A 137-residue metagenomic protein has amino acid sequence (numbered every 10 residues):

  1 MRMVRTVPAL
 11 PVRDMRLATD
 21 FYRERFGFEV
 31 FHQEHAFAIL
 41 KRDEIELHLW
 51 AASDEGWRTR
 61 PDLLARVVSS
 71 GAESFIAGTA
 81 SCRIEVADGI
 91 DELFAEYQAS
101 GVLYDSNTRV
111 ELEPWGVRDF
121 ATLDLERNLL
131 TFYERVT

Functional and structural regions predicted by a protein language model:
R5-R13, A38-K41, R60-Q98, R118-L123: Vicinal oxygen chelate
P8-L10, F31, R109-L112: Short beta-strand-to-loop elements that line the ligand-binding cleft of bilobed periplasmic-binding protein-like
D14-F28: Amphipathic alpha-helical segments
E24-V30, A99-Y104: Conserved acetyl-CoA-binding loop of GNAT-fold acetyltransferases
F31-F75, L129-E134: Conserved short beta-strand elements that form part of the metal-binding/catalytic scaffold of enzyme active sites
F94-T137: Vicinal oxygen chelate
